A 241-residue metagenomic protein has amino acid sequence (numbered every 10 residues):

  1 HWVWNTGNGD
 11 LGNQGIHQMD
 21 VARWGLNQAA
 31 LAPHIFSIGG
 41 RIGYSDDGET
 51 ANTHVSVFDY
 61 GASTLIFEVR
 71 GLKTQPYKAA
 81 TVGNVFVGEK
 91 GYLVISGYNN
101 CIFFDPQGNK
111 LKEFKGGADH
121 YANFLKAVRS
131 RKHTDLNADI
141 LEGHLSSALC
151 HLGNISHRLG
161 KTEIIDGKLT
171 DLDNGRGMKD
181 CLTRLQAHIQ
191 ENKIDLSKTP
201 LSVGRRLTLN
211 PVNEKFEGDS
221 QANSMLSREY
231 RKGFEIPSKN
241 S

Functional and structural regions predicted by a protein language model:
H1-G9, N13-S241: Contiguous beta-strand/loop segments that form the cofactor/metal-binding neighborhood of enzyme cores
